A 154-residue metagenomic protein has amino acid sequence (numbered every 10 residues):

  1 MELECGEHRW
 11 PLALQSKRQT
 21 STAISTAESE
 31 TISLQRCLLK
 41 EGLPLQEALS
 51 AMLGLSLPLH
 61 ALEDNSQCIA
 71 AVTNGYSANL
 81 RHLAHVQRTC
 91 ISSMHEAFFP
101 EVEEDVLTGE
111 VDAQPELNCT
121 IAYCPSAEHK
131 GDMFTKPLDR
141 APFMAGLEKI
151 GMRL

Functional and structural regions predicted by a protein language model:
M1-I32: A short, polar/acidic, helix/strand-boundary loop motif
T20-L154: RNase H-like nuclease module associated with reverse transcription
